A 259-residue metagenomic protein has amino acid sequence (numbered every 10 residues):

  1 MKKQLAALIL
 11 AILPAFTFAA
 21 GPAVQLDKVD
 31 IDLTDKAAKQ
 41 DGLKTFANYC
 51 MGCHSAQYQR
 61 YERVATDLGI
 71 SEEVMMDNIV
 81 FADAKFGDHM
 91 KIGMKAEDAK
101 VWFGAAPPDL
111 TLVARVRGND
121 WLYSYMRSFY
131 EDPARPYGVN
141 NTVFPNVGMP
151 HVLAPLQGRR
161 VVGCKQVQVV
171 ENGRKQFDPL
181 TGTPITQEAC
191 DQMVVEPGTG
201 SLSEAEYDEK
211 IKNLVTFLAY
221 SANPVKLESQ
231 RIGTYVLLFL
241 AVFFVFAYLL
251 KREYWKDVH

Functional and structural regions predicted by a protein language model:
M1-Q4: Positively charged n-region of N-terminal signal peptides that target proteins for export
A7-F16: Bacterial N-terminal signal peptides
A20-K44, S55-T66, M75, A222-Q230: Electrostatic cytochrome c docking/interface patches
A37, D41, T45, D109 (+4 more regions): Extracytoplasmic/secreted proteins, especially bacterial periplasmic and envelope-associated proteins
F46-Q57, L214: The canonical Cys-X-X-Cys-His
G69-T181, E188, Q192-Y207: Electron-transfer interface patches adjacent to heme c in soluble/periplasmic c-type cytochromes and di-/multiheme
E196-G233: Short, aromatic-rich amphipathic segments at membrane interfaces that lie adjacent to a transmembrane helix or signal
S229-H259: Juxtamembrane interface at the cytosolic side of transmembrane helices
